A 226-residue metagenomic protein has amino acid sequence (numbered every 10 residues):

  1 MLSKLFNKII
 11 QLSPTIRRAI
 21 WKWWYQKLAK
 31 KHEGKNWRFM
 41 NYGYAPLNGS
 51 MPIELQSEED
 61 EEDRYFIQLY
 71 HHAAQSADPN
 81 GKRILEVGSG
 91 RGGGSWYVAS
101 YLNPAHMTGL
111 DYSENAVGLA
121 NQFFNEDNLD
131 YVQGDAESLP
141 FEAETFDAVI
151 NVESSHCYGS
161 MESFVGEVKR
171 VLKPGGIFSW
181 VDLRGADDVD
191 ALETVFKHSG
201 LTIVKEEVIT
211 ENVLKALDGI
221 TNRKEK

Functional and structural regions predicted by a protein language model:
M1-F39: N-terminal auxiliary segments of SAM/dcSAM-dependent transferases
D63-N80: Conserved alpha-helix/loop element of class I SAM-dependent methyltransferases that forms part of the SAM/SAH-binding
L85, R91-S138: Class I SAM-dependent methyltransferase SAM/SAH-binding core
E137-V149: A short acidic, Gly/Pro-enriched loop at the edge of an enzyme's catalytic core that lines a small-molecule cofactor
A148-G159: A short SAM/SAH-binding and catalytic strip from SAM-dependent methyltransferases
E162-P174: A short glycine-rich, Lys/Arg-flanked "PGG" loop and its adjoining helix->strand segment in the class I
G175-D182: Conserved beta-strand signature within the Rossmann-like core of class I S-adenosyl-L-methionine
V189-K226: Substrate-binding/catalytic lobe of Class I Rossmann-like enzymes that use SAM or dcSAM, i.e., the mid-to-C-terminal
